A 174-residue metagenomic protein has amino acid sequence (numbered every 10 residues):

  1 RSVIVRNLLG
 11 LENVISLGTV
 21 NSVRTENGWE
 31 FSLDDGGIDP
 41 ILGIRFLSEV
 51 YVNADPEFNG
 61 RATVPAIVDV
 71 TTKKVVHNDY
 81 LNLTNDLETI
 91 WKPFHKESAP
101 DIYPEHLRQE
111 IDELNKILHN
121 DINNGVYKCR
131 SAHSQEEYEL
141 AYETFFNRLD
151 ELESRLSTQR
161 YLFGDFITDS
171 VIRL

Functional and structural regions predicted by a protein language model:
R1-N78: N-terminal G-site of the GST-like fold
N59-A62, T71, V75-L174: GST-like fold's C-terminal all-alpha helical module
